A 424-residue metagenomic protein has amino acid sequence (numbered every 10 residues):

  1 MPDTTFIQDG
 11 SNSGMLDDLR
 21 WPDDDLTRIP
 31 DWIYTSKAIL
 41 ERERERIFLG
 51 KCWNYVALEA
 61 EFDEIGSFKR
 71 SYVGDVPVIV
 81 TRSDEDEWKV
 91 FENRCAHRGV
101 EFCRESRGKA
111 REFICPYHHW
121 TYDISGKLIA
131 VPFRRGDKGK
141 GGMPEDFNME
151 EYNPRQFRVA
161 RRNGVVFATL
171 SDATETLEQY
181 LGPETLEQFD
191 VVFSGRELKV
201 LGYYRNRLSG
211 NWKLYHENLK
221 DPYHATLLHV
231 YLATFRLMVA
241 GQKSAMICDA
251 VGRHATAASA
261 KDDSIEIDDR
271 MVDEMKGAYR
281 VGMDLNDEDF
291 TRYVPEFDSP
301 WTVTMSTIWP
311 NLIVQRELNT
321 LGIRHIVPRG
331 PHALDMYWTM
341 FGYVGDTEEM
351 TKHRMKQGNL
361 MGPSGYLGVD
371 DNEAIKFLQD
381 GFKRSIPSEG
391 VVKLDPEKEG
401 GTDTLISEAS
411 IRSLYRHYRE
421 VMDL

Functional and structural regions predicted by a protein language model:
M1-E105, R158-G164: N-terminal pre-ligand scaffold of iron-sulfur
G10-I39, R107-T121, N153-N163, T256-R292: N-terminal short leaders/motifs
D17-P22, Y34, D137, P144 (+4 more regions): A generic structural signal for ordered alpha-helices
D31, T35-S36, G50, E64 (+6 more regions): Generic structural "secondary-structure junction" signal
G50-E61, K138-M143, M305-P310: Short Pro/Gly-enriched beta-strand edge/turn motifs at strand-loop
F62-D172, Q179, P183: Rieske [2Fe-2S] iron-sulfur-binding domain
D63, R82, E87, N93 (+1 more regions): C-terminal catalytic domain of Rieske-type non-heme iron oxygenases
